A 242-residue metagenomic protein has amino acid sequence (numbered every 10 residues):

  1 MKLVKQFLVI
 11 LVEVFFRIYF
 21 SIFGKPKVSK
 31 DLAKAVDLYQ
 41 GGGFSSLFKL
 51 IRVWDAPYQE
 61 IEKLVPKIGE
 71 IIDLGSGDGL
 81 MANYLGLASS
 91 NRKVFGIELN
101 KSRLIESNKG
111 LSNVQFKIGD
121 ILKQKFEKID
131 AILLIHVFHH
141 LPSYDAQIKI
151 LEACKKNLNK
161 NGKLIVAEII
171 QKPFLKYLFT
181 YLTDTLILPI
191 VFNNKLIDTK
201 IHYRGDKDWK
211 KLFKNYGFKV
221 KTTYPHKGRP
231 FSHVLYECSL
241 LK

Functional and structural regions predicted by a protein language model:
M1-G41: N-terminal, positively charged/glycine-rich alpha-helical extensions of SAM-dependent methyltransferases
A35-D55: Class I SAM-dependent methyltransferase Rossmann-like catalytic core, especially the SAM/SAH-binding loop
I51-K67: Conserved alpha-helix/loop element of class I SAM-dependent methyltransferases that forms part of the SAM/SAH-binding
I68-G77: Conserved class I S-adenosyl-L-methionine
D78-V114, I118-L122: Class I SAM-dependent methyltransferase SAM/SAH-binding core
L133-H136: A conserved beta-strand element that flanks and buttresses the S-adenosyl-L-methionine
L141-A153: A short, conserved alpha-helix within the catalytic core of class I
A167-L212, T222-K227: C-terminal alpha-helical "lid/dimerization" subdomain adjacent to the S-adenosyl-L-methionine
